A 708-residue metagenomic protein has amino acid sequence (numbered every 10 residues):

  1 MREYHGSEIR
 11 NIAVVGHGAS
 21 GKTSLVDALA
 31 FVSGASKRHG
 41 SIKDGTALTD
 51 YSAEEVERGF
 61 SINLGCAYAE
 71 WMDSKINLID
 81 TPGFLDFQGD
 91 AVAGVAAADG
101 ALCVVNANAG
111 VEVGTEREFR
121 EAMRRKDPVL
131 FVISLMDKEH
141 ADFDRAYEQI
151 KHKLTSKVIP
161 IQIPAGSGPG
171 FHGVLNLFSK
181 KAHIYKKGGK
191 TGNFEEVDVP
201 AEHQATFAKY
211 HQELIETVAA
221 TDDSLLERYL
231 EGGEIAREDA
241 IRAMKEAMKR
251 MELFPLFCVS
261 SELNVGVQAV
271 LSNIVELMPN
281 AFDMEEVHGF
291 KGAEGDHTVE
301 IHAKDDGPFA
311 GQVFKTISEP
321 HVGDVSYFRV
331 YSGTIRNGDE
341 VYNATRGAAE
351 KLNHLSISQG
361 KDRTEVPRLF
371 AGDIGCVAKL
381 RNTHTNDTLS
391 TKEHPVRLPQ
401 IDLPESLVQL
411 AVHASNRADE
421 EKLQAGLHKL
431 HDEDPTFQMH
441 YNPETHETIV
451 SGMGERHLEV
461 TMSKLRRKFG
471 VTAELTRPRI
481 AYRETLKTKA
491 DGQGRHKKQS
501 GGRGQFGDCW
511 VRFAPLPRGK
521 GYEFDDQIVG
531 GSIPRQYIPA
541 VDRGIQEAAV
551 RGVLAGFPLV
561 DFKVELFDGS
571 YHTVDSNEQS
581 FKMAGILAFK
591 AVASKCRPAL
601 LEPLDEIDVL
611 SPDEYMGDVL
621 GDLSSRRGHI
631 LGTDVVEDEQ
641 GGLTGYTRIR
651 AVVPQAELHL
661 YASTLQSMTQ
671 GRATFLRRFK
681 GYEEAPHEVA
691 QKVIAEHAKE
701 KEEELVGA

Functional and structural regions predicted by a protein language model:
M1-A708: Structural and coupling elements of P-loop NTPases
